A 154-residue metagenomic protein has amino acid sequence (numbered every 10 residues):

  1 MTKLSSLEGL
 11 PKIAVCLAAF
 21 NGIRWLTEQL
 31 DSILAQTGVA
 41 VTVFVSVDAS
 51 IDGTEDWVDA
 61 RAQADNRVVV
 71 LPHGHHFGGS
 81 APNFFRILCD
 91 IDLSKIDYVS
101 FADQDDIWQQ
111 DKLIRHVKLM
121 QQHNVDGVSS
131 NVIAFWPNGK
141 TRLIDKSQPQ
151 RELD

Functional and structural regions predicted by a protein language model:
T2-D154: Nucleotide-sugar donor-binding/catalytic module of glycosyltransferases that assemble extracellular/cell-envelope
